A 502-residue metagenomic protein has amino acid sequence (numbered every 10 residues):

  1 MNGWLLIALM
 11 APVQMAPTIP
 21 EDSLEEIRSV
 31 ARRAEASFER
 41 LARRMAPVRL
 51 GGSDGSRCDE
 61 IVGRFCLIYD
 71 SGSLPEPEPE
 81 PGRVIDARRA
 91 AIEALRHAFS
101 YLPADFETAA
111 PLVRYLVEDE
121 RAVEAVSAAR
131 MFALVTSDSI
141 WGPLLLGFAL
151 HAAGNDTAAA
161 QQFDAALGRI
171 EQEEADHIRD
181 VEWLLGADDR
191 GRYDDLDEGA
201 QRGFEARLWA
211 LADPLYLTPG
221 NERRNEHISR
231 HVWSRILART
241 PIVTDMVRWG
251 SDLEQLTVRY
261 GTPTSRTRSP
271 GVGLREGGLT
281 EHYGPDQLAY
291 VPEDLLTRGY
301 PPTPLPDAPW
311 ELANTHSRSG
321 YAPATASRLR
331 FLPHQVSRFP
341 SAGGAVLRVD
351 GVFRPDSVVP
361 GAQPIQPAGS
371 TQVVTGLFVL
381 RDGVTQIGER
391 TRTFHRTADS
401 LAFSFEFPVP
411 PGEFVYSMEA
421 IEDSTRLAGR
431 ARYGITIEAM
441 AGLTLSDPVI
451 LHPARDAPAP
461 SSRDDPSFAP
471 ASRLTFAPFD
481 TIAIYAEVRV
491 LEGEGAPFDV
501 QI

Functional and structural regions predicted by a protein language model:
I19-V84, L295-I502: Intrinsically disordered, low-complexity terminal regions enriched in Ser/Thr/Pro/Gly and charged residues
P103-A104, T136-D138, G154, E171: Short coil turns that delineate tetratricopeptide repeat
D195-T325: A cross-family detector of function-defining hotspots
